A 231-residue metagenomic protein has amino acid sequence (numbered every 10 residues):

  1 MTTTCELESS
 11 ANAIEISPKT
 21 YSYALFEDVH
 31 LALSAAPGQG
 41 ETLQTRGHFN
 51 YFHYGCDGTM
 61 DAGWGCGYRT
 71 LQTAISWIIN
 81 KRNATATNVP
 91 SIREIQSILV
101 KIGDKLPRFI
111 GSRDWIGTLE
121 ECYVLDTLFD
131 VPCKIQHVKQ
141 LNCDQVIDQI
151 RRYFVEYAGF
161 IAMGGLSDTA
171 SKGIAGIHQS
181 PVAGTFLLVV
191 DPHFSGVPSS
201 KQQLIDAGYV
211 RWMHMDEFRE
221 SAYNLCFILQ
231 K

Functional and structural regions predicted by a protein language model:
M1-Y54: Non-catalytic, low-structured ubiquitin/UBL-interacting segments
E15-S22, V29-L31, G55-M60, W64 (+3 more regions): Amphipathic alpha-helical protein-protein interaction segments
S34-F109, D126: Active-site nucleophile-adjacent alpha helix/oxyanion-hole segment immediately C-terminal to the catalytic cysteine
L71, S76, D130, Q179 (+1 more regions): Residue-level marker of positions within ordered structural domains that often coincide with functionally constrained
I75-W77, N83-N88, C133-V138, G173-I174 (+2 more regions): Intrinsically disordered, low-complexity regions enriched in proline, serine, glycine and charged residues
E94-A170, V182: Conserved active-site-adjacent core of cysteine acyl-enzyme catalytic domains
D148-K231: Active-site signature of cysteine proteases
